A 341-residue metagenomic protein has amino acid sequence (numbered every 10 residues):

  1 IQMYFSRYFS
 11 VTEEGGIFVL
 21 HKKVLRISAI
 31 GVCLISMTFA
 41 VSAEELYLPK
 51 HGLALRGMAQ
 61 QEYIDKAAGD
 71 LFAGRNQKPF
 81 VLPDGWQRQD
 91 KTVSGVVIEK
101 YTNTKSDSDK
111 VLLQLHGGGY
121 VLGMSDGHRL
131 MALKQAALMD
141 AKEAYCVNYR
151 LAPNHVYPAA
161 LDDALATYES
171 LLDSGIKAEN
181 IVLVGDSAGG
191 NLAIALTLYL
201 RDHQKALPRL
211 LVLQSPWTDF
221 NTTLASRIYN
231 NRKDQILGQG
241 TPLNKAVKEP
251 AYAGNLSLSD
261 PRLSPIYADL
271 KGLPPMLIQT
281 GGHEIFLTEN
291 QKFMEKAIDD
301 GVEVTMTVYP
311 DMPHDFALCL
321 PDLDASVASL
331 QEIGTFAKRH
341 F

Functional and structural regions predicted by a protein language model:
I1-F18: Short, Lys/Arg-enriched N-terminal segments with co-localized hydrophobic residues within the first ~10-30 amino acids
L20-S28: Bacterial N-terminal signal peptides that target proteins for export
S28-L34: A structural signal for the main folded, soluble domain(s) of proteins
M37-A40: N-terminal signal peptide c-region/cleavage motif recognized by signal peptidases
E44-F341: Alpha/beta-hydrolase superfamily serine-hydrolase fold, recognizing
